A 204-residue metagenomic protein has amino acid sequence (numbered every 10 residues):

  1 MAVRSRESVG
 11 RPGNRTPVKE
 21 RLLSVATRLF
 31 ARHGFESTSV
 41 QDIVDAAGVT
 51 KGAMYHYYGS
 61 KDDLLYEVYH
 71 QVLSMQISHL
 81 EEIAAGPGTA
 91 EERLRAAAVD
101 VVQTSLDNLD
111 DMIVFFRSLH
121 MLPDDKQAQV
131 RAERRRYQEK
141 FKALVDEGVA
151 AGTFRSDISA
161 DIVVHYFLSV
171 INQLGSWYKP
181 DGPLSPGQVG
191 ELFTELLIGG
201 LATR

Functional and structural regions predicted by a protein language model:
M1-E7, V99-D107, Q138-A151, L168-V170 (+2 more regions): C-terminal peripheral helix-coil segments that are non-catalytic and often amphipathic
M1-P17, S24: N-terminal intrinsically disordered/low-complexity leader segments
R21, V25, L29-D63, E67: Helix-turn-helix
R32-E36, G86-P87, N108, A151 (+1 more regions): Short coil/turn segments at alpha/beta junctions that flank glycine-rich nucleotide-binding fingerprints
K61, V68, V72, Q76 (+6 more regions): Hydrophobic/aromatic residues within well-ordered alpha-helical segments
E67, E81-D111, A160, V164-F167 (+1 more regions): Hydrophobic alpha-helical connector segments
S74-E82, D125-A151, D161-H165, S169 (+1 more regions): Amphipathic alpha-helical packing segments from all-alpha helical-bundle domains
L106-D125, S176: Amphipathic alpha-helical segments used for helix-helix packing
